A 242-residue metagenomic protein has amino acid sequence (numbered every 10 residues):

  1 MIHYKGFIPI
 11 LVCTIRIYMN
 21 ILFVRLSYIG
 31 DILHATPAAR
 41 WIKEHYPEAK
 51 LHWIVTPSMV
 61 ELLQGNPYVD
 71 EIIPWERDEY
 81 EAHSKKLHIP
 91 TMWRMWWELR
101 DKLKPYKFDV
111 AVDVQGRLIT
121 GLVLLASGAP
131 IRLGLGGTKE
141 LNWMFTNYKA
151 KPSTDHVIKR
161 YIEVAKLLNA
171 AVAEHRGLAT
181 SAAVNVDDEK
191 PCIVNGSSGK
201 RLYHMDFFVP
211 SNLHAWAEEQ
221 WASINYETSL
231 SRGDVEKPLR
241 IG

Functional and structural regions predicted by a protein language model:
H3-K5, P9-G242: Catalytic machinery of carbohydrate-active enzymes, primarily nucleotide-sugar-dependent glycosyltransferases
